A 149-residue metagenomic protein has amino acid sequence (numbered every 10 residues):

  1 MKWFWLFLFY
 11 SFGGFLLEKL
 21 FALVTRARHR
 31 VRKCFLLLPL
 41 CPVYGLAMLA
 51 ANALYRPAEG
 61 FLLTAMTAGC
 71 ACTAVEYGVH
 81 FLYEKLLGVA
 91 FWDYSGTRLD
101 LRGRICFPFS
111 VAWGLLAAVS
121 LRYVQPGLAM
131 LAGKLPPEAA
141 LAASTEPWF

Functional and structural regions predicted by a protein language model:
M1-F149: Aromatic-rich, lipid-facing transmembrane alpha helices and their immediate juxtamembrane interface loops in integral
